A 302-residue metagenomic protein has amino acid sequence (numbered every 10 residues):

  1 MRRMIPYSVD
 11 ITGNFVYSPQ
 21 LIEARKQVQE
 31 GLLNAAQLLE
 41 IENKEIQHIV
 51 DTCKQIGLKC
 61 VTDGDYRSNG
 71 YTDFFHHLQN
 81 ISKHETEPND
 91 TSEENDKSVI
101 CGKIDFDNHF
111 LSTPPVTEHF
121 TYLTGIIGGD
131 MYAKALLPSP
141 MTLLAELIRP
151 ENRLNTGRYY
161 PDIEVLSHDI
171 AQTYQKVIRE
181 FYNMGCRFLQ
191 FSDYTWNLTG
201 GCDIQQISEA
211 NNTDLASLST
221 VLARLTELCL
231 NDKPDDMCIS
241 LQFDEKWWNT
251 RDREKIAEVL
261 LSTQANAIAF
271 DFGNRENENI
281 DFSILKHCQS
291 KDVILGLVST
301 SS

Functional and structural regions predicted by a protein language model:
M1-S302: Domain-level signal for soluble alpha/beta catalytic cores
